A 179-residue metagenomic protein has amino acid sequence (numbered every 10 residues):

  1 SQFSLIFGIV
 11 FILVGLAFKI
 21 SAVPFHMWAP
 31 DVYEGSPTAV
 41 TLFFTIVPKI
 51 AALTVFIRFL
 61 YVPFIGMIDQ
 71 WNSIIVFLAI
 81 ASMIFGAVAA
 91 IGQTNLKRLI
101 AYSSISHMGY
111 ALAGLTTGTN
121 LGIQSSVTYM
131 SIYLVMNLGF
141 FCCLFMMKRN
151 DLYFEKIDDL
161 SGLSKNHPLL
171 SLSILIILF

Functional and structural regions predicted by a protein language model:
S1-F179: Alpha-helical transmembrane segments of multi-pass membrane proteins predominantly involved in bioenergetics
